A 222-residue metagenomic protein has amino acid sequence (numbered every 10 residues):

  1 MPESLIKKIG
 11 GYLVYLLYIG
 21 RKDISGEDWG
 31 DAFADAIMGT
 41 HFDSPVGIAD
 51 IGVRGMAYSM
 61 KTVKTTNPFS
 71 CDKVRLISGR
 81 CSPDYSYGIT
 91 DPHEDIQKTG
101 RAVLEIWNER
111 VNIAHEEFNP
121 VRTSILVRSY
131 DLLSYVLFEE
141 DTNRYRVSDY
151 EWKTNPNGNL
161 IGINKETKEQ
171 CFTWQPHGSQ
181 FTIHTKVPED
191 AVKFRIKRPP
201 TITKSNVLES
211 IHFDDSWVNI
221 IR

Functional and structural regions predicted by a protein language model:
M1-I48, G52-V53, T62-R222: Nucleic-acid endonuclease domains
